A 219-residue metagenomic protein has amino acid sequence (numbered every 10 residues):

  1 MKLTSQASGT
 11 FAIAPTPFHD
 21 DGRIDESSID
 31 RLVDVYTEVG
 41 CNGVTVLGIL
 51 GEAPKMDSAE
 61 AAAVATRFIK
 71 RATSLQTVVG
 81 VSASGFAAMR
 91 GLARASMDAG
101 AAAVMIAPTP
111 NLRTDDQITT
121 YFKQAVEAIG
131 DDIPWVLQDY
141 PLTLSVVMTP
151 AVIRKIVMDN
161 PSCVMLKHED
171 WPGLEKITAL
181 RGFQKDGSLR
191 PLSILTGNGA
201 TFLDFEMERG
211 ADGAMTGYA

Functional and structural regions predicted by a protein language model:
K2-V147: Active-site beta->alpha loop and helix N-cap motifs at the rims of alpha/beta catalytic domains
A128-G130, Y140-A219: Catalytic alpha/beta core domains of metabolic enzymes, predominantly
